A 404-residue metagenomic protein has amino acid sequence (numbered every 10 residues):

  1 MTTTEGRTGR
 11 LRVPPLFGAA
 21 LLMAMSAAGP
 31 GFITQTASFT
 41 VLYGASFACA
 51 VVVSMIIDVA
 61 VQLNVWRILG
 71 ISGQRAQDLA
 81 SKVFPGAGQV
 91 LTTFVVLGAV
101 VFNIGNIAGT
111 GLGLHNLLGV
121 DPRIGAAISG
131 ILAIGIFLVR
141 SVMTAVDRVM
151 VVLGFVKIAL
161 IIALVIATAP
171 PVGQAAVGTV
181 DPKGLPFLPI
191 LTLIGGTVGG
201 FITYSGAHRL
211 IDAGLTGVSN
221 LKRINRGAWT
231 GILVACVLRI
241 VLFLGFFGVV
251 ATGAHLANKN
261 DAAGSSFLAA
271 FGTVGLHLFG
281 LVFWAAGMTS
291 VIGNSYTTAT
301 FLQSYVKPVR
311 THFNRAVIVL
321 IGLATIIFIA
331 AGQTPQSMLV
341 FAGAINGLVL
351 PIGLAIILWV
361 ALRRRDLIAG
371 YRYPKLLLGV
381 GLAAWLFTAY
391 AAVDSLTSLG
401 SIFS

Functional and structural regions predicted by a protein language model:
M1-T34, P189-T192, T216-T230: Membrane-interface "cap" regions at the ends of multi-pass membrane proteins
T2-T3, T36-S38, L63-A87, L114 (+2 more regions): Flexible loop linkers connecting adjacent transmembrane helices in multi-pass alpha-helical membrane transporters
M23, A50-V83, V90-G98, F246: Juxtamembrane transmembrane-helix boundary signature
C49-N64, K157, N225-V250, T388: Selective recognition of specific alpha-helical transmembrane segments in multi-pass small-molecule
I71, G88-G119, A126-G130, W284-S304 (+2 more regions): Hydrophobic transmembrane alpha-helices that form the core helical bundles of multi-pass secondary transporters
T92-T93, L117-V139, F155-V165, K307-A330 (+1 more regions): Transmembrane alpha-helical segments of multi-pass small-molecule transport proteins
S129, L138-T168, D181-G184, A342-L350 (+2 more regions): Membrane-interface loop-to-helix entry segments
F155-D181, I190-H208, L354-I368, A391-F403: Hydrophobic alpha-helical segments and their helix-loop junctions in multi-pass secondary transporters
